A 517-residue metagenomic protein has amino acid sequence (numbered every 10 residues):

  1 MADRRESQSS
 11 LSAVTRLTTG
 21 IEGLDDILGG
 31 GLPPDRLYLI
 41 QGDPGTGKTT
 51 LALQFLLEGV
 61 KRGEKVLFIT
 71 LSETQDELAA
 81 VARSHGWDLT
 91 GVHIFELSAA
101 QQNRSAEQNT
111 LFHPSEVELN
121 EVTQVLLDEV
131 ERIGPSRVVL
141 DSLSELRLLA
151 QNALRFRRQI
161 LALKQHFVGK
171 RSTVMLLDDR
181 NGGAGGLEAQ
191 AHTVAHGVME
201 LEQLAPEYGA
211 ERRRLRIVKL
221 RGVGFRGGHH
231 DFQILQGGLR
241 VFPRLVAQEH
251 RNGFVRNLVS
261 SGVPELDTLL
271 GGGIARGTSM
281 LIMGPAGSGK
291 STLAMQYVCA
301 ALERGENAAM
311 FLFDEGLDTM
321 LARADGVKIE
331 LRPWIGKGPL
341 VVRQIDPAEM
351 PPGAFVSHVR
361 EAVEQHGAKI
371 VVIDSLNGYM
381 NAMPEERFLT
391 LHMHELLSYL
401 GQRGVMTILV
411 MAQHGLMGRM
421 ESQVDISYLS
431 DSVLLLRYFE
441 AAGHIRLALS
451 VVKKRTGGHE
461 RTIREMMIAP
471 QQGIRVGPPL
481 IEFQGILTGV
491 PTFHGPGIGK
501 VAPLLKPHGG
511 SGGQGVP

Functional and structural regions predicted by a protein language model:
A2-S10, V14-T15, S115, T123-Q124 (+6 more regions): Conserved P-loop NTPase
I21-G31, G262-G273: Pre-Walker A adenine-sensing motif
G30-V92, E96, L269-L331: Walker A/P-loop NTP-binding active-site region of P-loop NTPases, recognizing the glycine-rich GxxxxGKT/S
D35, R62-K65, T90, K170-S172 (+10 more regions): Short glycine-/polar-rich loops that comprise or flank the Walker A/P-loop and associated switch/sensor motifs
Y38, L111-V194, V198, E349-V433 (+1 more regions): P-loop NTPase motor core
E64-A150, L154, E306-P384: Conserved inter-motif catalytic segment of the P-loop NTP-binding fold
S72-D76, S84, S98-N103, S144-L146 (+17 more regions): Conserved nucleotide-binding/hydrolysis micro-motifs of P-loop NTPases
S261, D267-G287, A300, I345 (+4 more regions): Flexible loop/N-cap segments at domain edges
